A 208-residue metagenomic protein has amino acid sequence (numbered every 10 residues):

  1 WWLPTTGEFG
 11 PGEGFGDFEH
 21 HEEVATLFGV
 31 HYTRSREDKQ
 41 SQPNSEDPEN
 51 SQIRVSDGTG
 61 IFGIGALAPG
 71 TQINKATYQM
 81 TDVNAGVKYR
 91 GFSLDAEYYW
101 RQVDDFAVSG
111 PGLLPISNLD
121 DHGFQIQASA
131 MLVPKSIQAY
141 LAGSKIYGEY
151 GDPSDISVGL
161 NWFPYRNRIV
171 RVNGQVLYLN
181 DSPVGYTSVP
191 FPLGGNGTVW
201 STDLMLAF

Functional and structural regions predicted by a protein language model:
W1-L3, G7, R34: Short, well-ordered alpha-helical segments in soluble proteins
T5-A25: Short mixed-charge
H21-R34, D38-F208: Outer-membrane beta-barrel pore domains
